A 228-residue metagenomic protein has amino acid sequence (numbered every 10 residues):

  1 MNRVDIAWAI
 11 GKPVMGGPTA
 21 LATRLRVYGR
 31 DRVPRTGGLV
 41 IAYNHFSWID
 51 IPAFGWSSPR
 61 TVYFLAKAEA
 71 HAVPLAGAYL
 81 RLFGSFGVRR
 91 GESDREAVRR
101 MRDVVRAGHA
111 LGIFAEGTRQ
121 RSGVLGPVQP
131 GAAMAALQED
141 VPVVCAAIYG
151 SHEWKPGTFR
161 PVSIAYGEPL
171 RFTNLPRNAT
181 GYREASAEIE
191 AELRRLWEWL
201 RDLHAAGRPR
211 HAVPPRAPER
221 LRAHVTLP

Functional and structural regions predicted by a protein language model:
M1-L21: Extreme N-terminal tail/first-helix region
R3-A7, E96-P228: Non-catalytic C-terminal accessory region of glycerolipid acyltransferases and related lyso-lipid remodeling enzymes
A7, A20-L21, P34-E92, R100: Catalytic core of membrane glycerolipid acyltransferases/transacylases, capturing the structured, soluble-facing
V14-G16, L82-V88, A115-R119: Short, basic, glycine/proline-bearing loop/turn elements
G16, P52, A133-M134: Active-site phosphate/pyrophosphate- and oxyanion-stabilizing loops and adjacent acidic/basic residues in soluble
A20-Y28, A147-Y149: Short gly/ser/thr-rich secondary-structure transition/capping motifs
R26-T36: Membrane-interface helix-loop junction between the first two transmembrane segments
V27, S85-G87, V143, S163: Conserved beta-strand scaffold positions in the cores of enzyme catalytic domains, especially in NTP/NDP-utilizing
